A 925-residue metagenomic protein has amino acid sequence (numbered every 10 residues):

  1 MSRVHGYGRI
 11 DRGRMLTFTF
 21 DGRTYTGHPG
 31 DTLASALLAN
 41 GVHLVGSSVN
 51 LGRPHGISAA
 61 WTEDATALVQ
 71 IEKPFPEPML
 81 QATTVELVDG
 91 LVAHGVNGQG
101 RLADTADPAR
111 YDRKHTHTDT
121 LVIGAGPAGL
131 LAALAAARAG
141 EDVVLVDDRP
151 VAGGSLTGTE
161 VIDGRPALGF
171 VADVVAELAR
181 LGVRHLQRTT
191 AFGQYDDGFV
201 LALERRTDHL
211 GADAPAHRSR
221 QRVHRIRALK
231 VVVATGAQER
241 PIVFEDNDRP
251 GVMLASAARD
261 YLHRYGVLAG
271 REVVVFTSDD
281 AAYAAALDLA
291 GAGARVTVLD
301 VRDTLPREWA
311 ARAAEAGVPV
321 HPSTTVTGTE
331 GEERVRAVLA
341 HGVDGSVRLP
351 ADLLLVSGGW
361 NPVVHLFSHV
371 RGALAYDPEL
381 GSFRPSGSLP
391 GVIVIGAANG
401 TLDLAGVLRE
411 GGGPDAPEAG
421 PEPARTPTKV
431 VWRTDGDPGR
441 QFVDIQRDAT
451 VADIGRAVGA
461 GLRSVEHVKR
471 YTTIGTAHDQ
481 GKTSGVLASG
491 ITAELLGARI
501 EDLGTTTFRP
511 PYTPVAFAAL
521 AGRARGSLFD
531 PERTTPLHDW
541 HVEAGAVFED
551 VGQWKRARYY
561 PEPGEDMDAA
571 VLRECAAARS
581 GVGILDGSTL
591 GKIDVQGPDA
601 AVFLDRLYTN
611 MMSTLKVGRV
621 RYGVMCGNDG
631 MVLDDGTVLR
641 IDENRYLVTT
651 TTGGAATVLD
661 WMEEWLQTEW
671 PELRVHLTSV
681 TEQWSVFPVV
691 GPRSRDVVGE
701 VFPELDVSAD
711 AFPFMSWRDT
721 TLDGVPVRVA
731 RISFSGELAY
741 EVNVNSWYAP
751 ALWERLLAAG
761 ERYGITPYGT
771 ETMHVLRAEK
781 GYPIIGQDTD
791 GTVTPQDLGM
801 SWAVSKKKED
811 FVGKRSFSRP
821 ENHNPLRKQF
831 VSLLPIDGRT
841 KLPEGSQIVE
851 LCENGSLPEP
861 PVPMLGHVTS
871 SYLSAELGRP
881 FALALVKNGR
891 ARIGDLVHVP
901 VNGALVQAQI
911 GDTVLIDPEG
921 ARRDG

Functional and structural regions predicted by a protein language model:
M1-E532, Q683, G903: Residues forming the flavin
H43-G46, T609-V617, L705-D710, G760-R762: Cytochrome P450 catalytic domain signature, combining two hallmark sequence patches
V146, A237, L462, L572-S588 (+3 more regions): Residues forming anionic-ligand binding surfaces in small-molecule and nucleic-acid pockets of primarily soluble enzymes
E379, R425-K429, R573-S580, M625-D635 (+3 more regions): Short amphipathic beta-strand starts and helix->beta connectors
L487, L495-C626, M631-L633: Acidic, proline/glycine-enriched N-terminal capping motif
H538, V542-E543, R556, D642-N644 (+1 more regions): Conserved, structured C-terminal
T614-W661, W665: Well-ordered mid-protein domain cores that form the structural environment of catalytic cofactors
